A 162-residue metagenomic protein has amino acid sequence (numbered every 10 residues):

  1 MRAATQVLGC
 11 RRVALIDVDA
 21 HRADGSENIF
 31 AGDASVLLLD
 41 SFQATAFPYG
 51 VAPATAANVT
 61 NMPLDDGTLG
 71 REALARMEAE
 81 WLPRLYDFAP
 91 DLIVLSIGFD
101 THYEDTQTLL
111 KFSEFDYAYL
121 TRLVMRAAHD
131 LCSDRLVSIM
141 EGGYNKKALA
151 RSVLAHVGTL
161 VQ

Functional and structural regions predicted by a protein language model:
M1-D130, V157-G158: Conserved alpha-helical scaffold segments that buttress catalytic/binding sites
H102-Q107, R135, N145-L149: Short active-site-adjacent structural elements
S113-E114, K146-Q162: Short, electropositive alpha-helical surface patch
